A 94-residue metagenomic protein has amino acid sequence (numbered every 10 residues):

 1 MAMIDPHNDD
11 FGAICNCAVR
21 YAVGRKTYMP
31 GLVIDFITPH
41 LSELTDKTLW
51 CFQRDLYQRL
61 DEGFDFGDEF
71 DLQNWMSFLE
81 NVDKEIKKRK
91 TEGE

Functional and structural regions predicted by a protein language model:
M1-M3, T91: Polar low-complexity intrinsically disordered regions
M3-D55: N-terminal acidic leader/helix
P30, G93-E94: Generic hydrophobic segment detector
W50-G93: Short, charge-rich amphipathic interface segments used for partner binding and complex assembly
